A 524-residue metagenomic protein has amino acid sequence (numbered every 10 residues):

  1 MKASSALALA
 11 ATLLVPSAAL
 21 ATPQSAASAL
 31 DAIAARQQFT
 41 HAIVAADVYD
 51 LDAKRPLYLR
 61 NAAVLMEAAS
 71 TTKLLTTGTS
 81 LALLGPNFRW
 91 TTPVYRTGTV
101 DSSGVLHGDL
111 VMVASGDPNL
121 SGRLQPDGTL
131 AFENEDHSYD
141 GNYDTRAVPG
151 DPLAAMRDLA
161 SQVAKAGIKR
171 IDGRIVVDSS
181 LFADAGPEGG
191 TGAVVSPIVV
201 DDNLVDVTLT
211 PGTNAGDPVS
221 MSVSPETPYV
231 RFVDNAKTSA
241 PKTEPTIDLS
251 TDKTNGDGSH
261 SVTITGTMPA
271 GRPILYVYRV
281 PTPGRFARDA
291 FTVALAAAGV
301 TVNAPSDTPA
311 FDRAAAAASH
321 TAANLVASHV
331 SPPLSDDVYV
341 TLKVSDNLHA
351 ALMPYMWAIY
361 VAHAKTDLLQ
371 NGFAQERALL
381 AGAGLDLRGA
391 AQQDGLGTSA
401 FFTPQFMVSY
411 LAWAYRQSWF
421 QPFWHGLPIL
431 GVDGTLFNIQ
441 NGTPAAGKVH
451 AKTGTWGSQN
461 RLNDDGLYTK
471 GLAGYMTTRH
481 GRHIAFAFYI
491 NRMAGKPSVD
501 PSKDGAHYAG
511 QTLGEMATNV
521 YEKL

Functional and structural regions predicted by a protein language model:
M1-L7: Bacterial N-terminal signal peptides that target proteins for export
A8-S17: Bacterial N-terminal signal peptides
A19-V64, T91, Q162: Beta-lactamase-like hydrolase cores
T22-A35, A82-D386, H480, S502 (+2 more regions): Conserved serine DD-peptidase/penicillin-binding transpeptidase domain and beta-lactam-recognizing active-site
K54, K73-S80, I175, I198 (+6 more regions): Residue-level preference for non-acidic, small/hydrophobic
L57-L59, P152-A154, V163, A351-L524: Small-residue-rich helix-loop
L59-T79: Short active-site loop at a secondary-structure junction that contains or immediately precedes the catalytic residue(s)
